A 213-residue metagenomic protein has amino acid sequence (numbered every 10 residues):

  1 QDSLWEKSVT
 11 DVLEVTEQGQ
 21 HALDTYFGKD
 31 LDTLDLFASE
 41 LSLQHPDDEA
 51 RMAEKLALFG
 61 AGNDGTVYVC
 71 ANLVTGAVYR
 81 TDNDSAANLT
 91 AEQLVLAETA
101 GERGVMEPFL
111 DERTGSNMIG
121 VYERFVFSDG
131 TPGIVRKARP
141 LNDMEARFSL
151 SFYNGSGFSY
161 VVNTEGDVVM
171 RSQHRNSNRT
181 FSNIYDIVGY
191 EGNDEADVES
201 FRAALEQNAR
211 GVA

Functional and structural regions predicted by a protein language model:
Q1-D47, G65-T66, T164: Juxtamembrane extracytoplasmic/periplasmic/luminal helical "stalk" adjacent to the first N-terminal
L13, L31, D35, A53-L56 (+3 more regions): Extracytoplasmic/secreted envelope proteins and their assembly/folding machinery, especially bacterial periplasmic
E49-D64, I134-Y185: Solvent-exposed, extracytoplasmic
A53-K55, R80-D111, N176-A213: Extracytoplasmic/periplasmic sensor domains and loops in membrane signaling proteins
G62, A77-S151, G155: Extracytoplasmic/periplasmic ligand-binding sensor regions of membrane-associated signaling proteins
V67-V69, V105, I119-Y122, F158-S159 (+1 more regions): Conserved beta-strand and immediately adjacent loop positions that scaffold enzyme active sites
V69-N83, G166-Q173: Amphipathic coiled-coil signal-relay and dimerization helices
A71-N72, D111, V126, V162 (+1 more regions): Hydrophobic alpha-helical segments, especially N-terminal targeting/anchoring helices
